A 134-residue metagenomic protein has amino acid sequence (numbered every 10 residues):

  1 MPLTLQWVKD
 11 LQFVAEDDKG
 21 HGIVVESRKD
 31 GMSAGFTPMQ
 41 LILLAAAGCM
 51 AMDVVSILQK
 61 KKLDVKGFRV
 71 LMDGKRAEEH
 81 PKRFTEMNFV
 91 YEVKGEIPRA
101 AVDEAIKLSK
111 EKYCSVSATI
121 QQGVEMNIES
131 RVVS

Functional and structural regions predicted by a protein language model:
M1-L44, V55-S134: Extended beta-strand/beta-hairpin segments
C49-M50: Alpha-helical metal-binding/catalytic segments enriched in His/Glu/Asp
